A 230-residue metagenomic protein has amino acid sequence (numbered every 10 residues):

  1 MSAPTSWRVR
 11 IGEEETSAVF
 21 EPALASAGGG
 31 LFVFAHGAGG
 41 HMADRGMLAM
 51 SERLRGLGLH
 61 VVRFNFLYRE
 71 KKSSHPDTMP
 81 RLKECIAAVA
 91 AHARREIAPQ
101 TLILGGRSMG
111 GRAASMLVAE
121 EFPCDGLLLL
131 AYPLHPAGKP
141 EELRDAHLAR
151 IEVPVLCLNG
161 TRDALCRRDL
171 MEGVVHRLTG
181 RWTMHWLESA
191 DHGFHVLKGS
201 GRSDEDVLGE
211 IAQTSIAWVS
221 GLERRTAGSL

Functional and structural regions predicted by a protein language model:
S6-T101, F194-G201: Serine-hydrolase catalytic machinery in alpha/beta-hydrolase-like enzymes
V33-G37, A131, N159: The conserved beta1-alpha1 loop
M47, R144, V153, C166-V175: Short alpha-helix in the alpha/beta-hydrolase fold that links the catalytic acid
I86-I151: Primarily recognizes the serine-hydrolase "nucleophile elbow" in alpha/beta-hydrolase and SGNH/GDSL folds
I151-E152, C157-N159, D163: Short beta-strand/loop motif that positions the catalytic acidic residue of the alpha/beta-hydrolase fold
T161-C166, H192-G193: Acidic catalytic loop of the alpha/beta-hydrolase fold
L178-V196: Catalytic histidine neighborhood in serine/cysteine hydrolases with alpha/beta-hydrolase-type architecture
K198-L230: Catalytic active-site module of serine/aspartate enzymes centered on a nucleophile-bearing elbow/loop
